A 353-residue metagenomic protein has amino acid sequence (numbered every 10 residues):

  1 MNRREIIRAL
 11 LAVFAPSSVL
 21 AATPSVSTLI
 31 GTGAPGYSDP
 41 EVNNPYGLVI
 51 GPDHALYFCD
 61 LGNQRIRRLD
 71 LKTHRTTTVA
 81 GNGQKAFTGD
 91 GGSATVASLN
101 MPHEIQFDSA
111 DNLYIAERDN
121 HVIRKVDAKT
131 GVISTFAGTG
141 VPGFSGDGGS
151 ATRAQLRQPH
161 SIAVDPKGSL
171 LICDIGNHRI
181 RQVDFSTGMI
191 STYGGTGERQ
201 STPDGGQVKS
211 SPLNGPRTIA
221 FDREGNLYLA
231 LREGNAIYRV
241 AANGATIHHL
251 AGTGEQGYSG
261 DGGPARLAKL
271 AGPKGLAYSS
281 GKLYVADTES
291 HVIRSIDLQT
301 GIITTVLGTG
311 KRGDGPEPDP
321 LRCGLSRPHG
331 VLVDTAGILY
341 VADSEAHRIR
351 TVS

Functional and structural regions predicted by a protein language model:
M1, S17-V26: C-terminal segment of N-terminal export signals and the immediately downstream linker at the start of the mature
M1-F14: N-terminal secretory signal peptides and thylakoid transit peptides that target proteins across membranes
T23-Y46, H74-M101, T130-Q158, T187-G215 (+2 more regions): Gly/Pro-rich loop segments of beta-rich domains
I50-D53, F107-A110, V164-K167, F221-E224 (+2 more regions): Residue-level detector of Asp-centered blade-edge/turn motifs that repeat once per structural unit in beta-propeller
A55-Y57, N112-Y114, S169-L171, N226-Y228 (+2 more regions): Conserved beta-propeller blade signature
L61, R118, I175, R232 (+2 more regions): Short loop/turn segments immediately following the C-termini of beta-strands
Q64-R68, H121-R124, V132, H178-Q182 (+4 more regions): A short loop-to-beta-strand structural motif that recurs across blades of beta-propeller domains
H329-S353: Blade-level signature of beta-propeller repeat domains, shared across WD40, Kelch, NHL, RCC1 and BNR/Asp-box propellers
